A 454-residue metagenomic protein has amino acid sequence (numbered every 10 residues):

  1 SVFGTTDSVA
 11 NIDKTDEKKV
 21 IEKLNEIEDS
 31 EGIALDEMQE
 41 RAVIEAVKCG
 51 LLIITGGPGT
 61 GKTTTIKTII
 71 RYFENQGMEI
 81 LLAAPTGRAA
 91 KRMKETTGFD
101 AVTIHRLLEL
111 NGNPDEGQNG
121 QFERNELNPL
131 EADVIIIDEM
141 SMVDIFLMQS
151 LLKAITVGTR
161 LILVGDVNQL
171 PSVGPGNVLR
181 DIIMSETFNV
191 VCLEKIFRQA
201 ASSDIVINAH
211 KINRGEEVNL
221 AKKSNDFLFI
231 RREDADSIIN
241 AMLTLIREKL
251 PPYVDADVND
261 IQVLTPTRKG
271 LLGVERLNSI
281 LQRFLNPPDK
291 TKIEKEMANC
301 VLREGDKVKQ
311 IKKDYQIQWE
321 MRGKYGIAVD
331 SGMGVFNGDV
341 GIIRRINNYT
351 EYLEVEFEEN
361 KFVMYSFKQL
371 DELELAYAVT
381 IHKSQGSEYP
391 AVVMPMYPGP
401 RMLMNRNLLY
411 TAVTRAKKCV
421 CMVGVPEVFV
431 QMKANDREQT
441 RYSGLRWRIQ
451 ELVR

Functional and structural regions predicted by a protein language model:
S1-R41: Pre-P-loop entry segment of helicase/translocase ATPase cores
V2, V9, E22, V167-M333 (+1 more regions): Conserved helicase motor core of P-loop NTPases
V47-I54: Pre-Walker A (Motif I) flank of P-loop NTPase domains
T55, A83: Residues at the beta-strand->loop junction immediately N-terminal to the Walker
G59: Walker A (P-loop) phosphate-binding loop of P-loop NTPases
K62: Conserved lysine of the Walker
T68, Y72, Q76-M78, A84-T96 (+6 more regions): Conserved helicase motor core of SF1/SF2 NTP-dependent helicases
R214, V329-G332, N337-R454: C-terminal accessory regions
